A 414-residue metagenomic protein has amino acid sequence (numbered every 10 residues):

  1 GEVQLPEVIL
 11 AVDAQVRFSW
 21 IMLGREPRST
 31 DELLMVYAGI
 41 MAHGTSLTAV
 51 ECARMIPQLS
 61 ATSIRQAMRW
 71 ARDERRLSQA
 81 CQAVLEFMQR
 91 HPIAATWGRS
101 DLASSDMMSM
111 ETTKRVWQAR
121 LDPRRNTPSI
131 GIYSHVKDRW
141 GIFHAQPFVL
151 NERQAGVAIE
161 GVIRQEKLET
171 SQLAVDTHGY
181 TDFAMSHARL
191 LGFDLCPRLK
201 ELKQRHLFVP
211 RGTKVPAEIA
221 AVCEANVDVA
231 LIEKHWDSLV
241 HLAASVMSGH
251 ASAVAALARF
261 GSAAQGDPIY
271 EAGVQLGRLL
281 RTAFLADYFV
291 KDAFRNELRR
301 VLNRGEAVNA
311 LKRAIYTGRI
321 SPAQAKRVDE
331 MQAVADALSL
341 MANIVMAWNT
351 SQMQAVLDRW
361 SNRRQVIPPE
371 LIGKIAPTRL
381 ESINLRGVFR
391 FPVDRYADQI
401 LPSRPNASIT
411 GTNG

Functional and structural regions predicted by a protein language model:
G1-M55: Structured, charged N-terminal subsegments at the starts of enzyme catalytic cores and at intra-chain domain/subunit
V12, A42-G44, I56, A71 (+3 more regions): Generic structural signal for hydrophobic core residues of well-folded globular domains
A14, F18-R25, S46, L77 (+2 more regions): Intrinsically disordered or highly flexible coil/loop and linker segments, enriched in small and charged/polar residues
R54-A95, R120-D237: Catalytic or ion-translocation cores adjacent to nucleophile or general acid/base/metal-coordination motifs in diverse
S100-M110: Two-metal-ion RNase H-like nuclease active-site motif
D106-M108, H178-Y180, K203-R205, A256-Q265: A glycine-rich phosphate-binding loop feature that marks nucleotide/adenosyl-phosphate handling sites
S109-R120: Flexible, glycine/threonine-enriched loop-and-boundary segments that flank and lead into catalytic domains of large
V157, A221-G414: Long, compositionally biased intrinsically disordered regions
